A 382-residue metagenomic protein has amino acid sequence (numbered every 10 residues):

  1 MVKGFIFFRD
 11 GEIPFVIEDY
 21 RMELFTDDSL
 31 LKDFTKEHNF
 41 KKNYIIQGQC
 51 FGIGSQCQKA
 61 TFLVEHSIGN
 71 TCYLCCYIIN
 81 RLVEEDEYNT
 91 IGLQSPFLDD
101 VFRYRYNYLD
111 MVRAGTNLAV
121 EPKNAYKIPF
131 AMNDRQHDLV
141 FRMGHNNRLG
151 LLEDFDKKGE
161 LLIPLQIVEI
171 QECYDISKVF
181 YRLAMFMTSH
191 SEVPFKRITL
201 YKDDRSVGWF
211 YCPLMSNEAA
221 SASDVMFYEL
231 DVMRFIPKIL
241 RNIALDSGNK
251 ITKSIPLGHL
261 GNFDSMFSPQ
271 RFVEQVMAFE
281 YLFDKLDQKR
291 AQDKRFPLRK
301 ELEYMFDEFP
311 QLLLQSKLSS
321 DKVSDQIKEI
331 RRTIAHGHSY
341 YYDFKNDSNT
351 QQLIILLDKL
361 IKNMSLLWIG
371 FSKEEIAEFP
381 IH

Functional and structural regions predicted by a protein language model:
M1-L183: Long, contiguous, compositionally biased segments that the model treats as domain-scale units
R9, R21, R81, R103-R105 (+16 more regions): Arginine residue identity/basic-tract feature
D19, N43, C72, F180 (+4 more regions): Intrinsically disordered, low-complexity N-terminal regions enriched in serine/proline/glycine with scattered basic
H38, H66, H137, H145 (+5 more regions): Histidine (H) residue identity feature
Q47, G54, E65, C76 (+21 more regions): Generic signature of intrinsically disordered, low-complexity segments enriched in small/polar residues
P164-E192, M226-N242: Ampiphathic alpha-helical segments that act as solvent-exposed interaction surfaces
H190-N217: Short, conserved secondary-structure transition motifs
V207-H382: Amphipathic, oligomerization/interface secondary-structure segments
